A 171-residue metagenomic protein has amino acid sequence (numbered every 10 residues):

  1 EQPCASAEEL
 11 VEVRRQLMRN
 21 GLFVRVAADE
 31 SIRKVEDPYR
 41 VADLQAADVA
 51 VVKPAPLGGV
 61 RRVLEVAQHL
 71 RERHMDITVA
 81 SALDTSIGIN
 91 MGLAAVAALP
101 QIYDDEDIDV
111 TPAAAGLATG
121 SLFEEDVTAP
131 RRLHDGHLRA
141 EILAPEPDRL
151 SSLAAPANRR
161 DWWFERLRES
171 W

Functional and structural regions predicted by a protein language model:
E1-M91, F123-L133: Catalytic core of soluble alpha/beta enzymes
A82-W171: Flexible C-terminal active-site loop/helix
